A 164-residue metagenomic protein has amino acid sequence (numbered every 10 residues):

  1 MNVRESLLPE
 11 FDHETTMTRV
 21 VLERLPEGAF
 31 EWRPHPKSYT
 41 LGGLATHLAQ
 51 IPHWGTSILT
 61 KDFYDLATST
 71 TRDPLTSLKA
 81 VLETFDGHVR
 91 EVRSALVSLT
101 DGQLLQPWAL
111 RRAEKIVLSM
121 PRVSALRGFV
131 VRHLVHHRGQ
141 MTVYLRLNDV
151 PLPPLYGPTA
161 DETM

Functional and structural regions predicted by a protein language model:
M1-P9: Short, charged, low-complexity loops and linkers
N2-V3, T76-S77, A125: A ubiquitous short alpha-helical element
L8-E23, E27-T71, R111-M164: Short, contiguous alpha-helical
S57-I58, D62-D101: Helix-adjacent hinge/juxtasegments
S98-A113: Acidic catalytic patch
